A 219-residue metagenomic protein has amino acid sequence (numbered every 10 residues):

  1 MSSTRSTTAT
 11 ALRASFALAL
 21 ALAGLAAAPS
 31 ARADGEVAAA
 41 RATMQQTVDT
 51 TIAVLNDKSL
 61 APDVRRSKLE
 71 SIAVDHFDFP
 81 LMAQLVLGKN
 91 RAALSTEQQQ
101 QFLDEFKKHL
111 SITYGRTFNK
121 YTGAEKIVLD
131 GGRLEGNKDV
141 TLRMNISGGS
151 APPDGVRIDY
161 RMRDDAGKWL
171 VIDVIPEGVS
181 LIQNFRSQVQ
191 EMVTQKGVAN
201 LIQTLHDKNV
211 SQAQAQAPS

Functional and structural regions predicted by a protein language model:
S2-L18: Bacterial N-terminal signal peptides that target proteins for export
L25-G35: Sec/Tat signal peptide C-region and signal peptidase I cleavage site
G35-A38, A42, A53, D57-L60 (+9 more regions): Surface-exposed, polar/charged faces of alpha-helical domains in mature secreted/periplasmic/lumenal proteins
E36-Y114: Early exported N-terminus immediately downstream of N-terminal targeting peptides
R91, K108-H109, L134-E135, G148-G149 (+1 more regions): Solvent-exposed loop/turn segments at secondary-structure junctions within structured extracellular/periplasmic domains
D104, I112-V156, K208-S219: Surface-exposed, charged secondary-structure patches
G155-Q183: Short beta-strand edge/turn micro-motifs at domain boundaries
D173-S219: Low-complexity, intrinsically disordered terminal/linker segments enriched in charged and Gly/Pro repeats
